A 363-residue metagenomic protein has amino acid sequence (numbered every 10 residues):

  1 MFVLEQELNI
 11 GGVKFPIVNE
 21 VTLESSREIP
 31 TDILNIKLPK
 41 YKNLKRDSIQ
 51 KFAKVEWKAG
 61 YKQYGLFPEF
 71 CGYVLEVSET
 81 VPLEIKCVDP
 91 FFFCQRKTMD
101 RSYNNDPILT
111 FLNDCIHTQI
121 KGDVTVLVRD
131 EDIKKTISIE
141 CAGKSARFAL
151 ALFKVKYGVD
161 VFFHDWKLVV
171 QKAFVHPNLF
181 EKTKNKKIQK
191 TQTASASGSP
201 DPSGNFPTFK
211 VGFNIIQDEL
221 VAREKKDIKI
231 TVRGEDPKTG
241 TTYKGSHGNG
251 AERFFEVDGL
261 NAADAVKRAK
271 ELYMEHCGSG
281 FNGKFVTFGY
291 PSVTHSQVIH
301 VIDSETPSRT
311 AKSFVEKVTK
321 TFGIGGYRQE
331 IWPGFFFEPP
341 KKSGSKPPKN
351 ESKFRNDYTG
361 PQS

Functional and structural regions predicted by a protein language model:
M1-C94: Assembly/oligomerization scaffold segments
M1-E5, N9, A151, D160-E275 (+3 more regions): Acidic, small/polar-enriched beta strand-loop surface segments
V3, V18, I29-I33, E69 (+8 more regions): Extracytoplasmic
G11, L38-K42, E84-D100, G325-G344: Short solvent-exposed strand/turn elements
K45-K58, R96-N105, Q297-I302, S343-R355: Extended Gly/Ser/Thr-rich low-complexity repeat segments, especially those forming or decorating extracellular
K62-C87, H300-R328, W332: Short beta-strand and beta-hairpin "edge-sheet" elements
V81-V211: Charged- and aromatic-enriched interaction segments used to assemble and dock large macromolecular complexes
